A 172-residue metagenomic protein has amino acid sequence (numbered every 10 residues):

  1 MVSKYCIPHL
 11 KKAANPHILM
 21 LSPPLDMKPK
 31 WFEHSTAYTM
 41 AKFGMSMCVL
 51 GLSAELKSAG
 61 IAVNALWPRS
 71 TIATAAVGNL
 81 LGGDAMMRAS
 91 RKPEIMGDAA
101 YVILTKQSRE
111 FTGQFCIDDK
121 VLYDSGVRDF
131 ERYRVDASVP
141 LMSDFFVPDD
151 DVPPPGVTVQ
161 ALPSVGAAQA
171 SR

Functional and structural regions predicted by a protein language model:
M1, G44-M47, K92-I95: Conserved cofactor-binding/catalytic machinery of classical short-chain dehydrogenase/reductase
K4-S58, W67-I72, G78-G83: Catalytic loop of short-chain dehydrogenase/reductase
T36-T39, T71-T74, T105, T112 (+1 more regions): Residue-identity detector for threonine
M40, Q169-R172: A positional/structural detector of protein chain ends, strongest at the extreme C-terminus and weakly at the extreme
A62: Residue-level detector of anion-binding/catalytic polar loops
A65-L66, D84-Q169: C-terminal helical subdomain
